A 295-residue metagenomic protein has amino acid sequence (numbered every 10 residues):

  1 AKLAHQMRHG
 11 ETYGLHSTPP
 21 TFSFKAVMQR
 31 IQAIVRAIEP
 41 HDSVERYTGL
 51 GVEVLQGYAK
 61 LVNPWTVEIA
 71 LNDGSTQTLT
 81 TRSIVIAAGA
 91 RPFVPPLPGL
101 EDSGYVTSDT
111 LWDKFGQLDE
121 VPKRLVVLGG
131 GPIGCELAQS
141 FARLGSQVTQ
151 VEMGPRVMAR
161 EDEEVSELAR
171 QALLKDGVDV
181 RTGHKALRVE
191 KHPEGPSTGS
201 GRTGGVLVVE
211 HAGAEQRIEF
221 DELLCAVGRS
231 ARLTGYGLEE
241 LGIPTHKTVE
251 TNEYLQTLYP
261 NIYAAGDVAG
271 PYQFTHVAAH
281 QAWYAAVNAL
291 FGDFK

Functional and structural regions predicted by a protein language model:
A1-P122, G154-M158, D162-E167, A172-K175 (+4 more regions): Glycine-rich flavin
Q56, P64, T81, V121-R124 (+4 more regions): Phosphate-coordination loops involved in phosphoryl transfer and adenosine-cofactor binding
A59, T78-G89, V127-L128, V148 (+2 more regions): Short hydrophobic core segments
E101-V121, R217-F294: FAD-site-proximal beta/loop scaffold in flavoenzymes
L128-G131, D267: Glycine-rich Rossmann-fold phosphate-binding loop(s) that bind the pyrophosphate of adenine dinucleotide cofactors
G134-C135: N-terminal Rossmann-fold NAD(P) dinucleotide-binding loop
A138-R143: Gly/Ala-rich phosphate-binding loop of Rossmann-like dinucleotide-binding domains, activating on the conserved
L144-V157: Glycine-rich FAD pyrophosphate-binding loop
